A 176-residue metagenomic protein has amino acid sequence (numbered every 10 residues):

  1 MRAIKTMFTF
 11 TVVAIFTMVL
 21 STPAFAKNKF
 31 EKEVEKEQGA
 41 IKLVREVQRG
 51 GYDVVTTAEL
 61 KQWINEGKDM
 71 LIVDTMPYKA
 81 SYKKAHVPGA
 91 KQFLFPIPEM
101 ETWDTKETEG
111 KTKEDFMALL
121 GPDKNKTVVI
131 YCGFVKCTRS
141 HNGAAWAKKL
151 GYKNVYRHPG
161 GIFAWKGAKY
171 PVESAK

Functional and structural regions predicted by a protein language model:
M1-T11: Bacterial N-terminal signal peptides that target proteins for export
F10-V19: Bacterial N-terminal signal peptides
L20-K84, K176: Flexible, polar/low-complexity N-terminal or interdomain linker segments that lie immediately upstream of folded
V44-G51, M100-K106, G133-V135: Second-shell loop/turn segments in exported
I64-K68, K79, I97, L120 (+2 more regions): Sec/Tat-exported extracytoplasmic proteins
L71-D74, A90-L94, T127-Y131, Y156-H158: Structural recognition of the beta-strand scaffold that forms the well-ordered cores of secreted hydrolase catalytic
T75-T112, G121: Mid-length scaffold segments of soluble, non-membrane domains
K111-W165: Catalytic cysteine-centered active loop of the rhodanese-like fold, especially the PTP/DSP P-loop
